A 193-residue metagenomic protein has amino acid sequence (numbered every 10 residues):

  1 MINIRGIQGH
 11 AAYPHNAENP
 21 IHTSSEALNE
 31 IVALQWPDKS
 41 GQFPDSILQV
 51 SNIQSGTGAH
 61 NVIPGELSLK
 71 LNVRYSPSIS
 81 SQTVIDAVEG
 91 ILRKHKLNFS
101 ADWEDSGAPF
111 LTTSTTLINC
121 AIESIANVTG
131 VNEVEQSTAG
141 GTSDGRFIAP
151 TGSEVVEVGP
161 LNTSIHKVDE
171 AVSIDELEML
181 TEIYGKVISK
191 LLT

Functional and structural regions predicted by a protein language model:
M1-T193: Metal-dependent amide/peptide-bond hydrolase catalytic core, centered on the "pita-bread" metallohydrolase fold
